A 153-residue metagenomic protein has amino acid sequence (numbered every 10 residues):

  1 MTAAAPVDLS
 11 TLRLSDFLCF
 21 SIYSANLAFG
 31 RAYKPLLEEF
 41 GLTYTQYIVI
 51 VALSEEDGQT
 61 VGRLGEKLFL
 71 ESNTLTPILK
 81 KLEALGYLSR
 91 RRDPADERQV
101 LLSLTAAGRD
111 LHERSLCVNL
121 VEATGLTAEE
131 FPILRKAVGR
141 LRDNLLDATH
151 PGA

Functional and structural regions predicted by a protein language model:
M1-F40, P132, A153: N-terminal leader segment of winged-helix/HTH proteins
S10-T11, L53-S54, R98-Q99: Short secondary-structure capping/turn micro-motifs that flank functional sites
F20-Y23, L27-E71: N-terminal helix-turn-helix DNA-binding core of bacterial DNA-binding proteins
Y47, V51, L64-K67, S72 (+4 more regions): Residue-level detection of beta-strand scaffold positions
G58, K80-G139, D143: Charged, amphipathic alpha-helical coiled-coil/dimerization segments
L146-A153: Short, charged, intrinsically disordered terminal tails
